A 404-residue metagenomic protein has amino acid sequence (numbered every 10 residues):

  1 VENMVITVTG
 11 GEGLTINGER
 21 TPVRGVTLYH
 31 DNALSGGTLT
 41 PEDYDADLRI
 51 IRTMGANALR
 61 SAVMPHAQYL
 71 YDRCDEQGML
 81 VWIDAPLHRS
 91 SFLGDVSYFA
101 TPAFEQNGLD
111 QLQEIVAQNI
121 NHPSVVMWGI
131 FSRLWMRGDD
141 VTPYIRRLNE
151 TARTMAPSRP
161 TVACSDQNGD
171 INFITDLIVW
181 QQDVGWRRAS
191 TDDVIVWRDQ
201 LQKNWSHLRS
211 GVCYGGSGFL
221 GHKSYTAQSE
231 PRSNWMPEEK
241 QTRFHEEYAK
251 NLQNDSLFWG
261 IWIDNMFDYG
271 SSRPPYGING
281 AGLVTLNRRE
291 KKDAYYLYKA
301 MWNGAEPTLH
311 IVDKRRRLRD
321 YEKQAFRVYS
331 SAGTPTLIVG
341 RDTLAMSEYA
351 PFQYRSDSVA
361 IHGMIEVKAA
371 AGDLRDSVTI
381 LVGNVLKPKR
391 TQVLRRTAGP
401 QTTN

Functional and structural regions predicted by a protein language model:
V1-R146, T161: Active-site-adjacent substrate/metal-binding segments within catalytic domains of carbohydrate-active enzymes
N3-V5, P65, L112, S132 (+4 more regions): Short, well-ordered turn and helix-capping elements at secondary-structure junctions
T53, E76, T154, K203-N204: Residues at the C-terminal ends
A62, D84-P86, I130-R133, C164-Q167 (+3 more regions): Active-site-proximal beta-strand/loop segments in catalytic clefts of secreted hydrolases
Y71-D72, N168-T175: Short loop/helix-cap segments at secondary-structure boundaries that form the rim of catalytic
I115-Q118, M155, N251: Short alpha-helical functional segments enriched in proximate histidine and acidic residues
S124-W128, N149-R153, T161-V162, I171-I174 (+1 more regions): Substrate-binding clefts and catalytic carboxylate motifs of secreted carbohydrate-active enzymes
I178: Aromatic-residue-lined binding/catalytic grooves and analogous aromatic/hydrophobic interfacial grooves in multimeric
